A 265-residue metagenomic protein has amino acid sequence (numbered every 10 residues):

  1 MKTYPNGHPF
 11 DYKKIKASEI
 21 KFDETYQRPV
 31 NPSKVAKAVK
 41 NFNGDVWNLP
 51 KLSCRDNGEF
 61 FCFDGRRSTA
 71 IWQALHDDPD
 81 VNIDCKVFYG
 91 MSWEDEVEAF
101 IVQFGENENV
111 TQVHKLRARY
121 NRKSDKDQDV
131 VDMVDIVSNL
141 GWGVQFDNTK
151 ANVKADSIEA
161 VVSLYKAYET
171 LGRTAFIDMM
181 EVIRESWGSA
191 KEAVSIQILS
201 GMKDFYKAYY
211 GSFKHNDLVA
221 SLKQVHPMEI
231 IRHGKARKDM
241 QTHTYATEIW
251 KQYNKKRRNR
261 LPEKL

Functional and structural regions predicted by a protein language model:
M1-F63, R67-V81, K86: Short alpha-helix boundary/capping and kink motifs at helix termini
Q73, D78-L265: Solvent-exposed functional surfaces
